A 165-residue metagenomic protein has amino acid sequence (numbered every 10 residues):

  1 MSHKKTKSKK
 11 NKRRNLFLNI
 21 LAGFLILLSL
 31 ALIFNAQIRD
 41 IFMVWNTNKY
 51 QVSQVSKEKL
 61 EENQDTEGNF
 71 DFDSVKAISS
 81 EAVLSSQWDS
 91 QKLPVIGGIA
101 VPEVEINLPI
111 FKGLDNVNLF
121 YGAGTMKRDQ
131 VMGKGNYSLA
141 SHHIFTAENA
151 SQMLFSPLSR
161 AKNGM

Functional and structural regions predicted by a protein language model:
M1-R14: N-terminal Lys/Arg-rich, disordered targeting/topogenic segments
R13-M165: Solvent-exposed, non-transmembrane regions of membrane-associated and secreted proteins
